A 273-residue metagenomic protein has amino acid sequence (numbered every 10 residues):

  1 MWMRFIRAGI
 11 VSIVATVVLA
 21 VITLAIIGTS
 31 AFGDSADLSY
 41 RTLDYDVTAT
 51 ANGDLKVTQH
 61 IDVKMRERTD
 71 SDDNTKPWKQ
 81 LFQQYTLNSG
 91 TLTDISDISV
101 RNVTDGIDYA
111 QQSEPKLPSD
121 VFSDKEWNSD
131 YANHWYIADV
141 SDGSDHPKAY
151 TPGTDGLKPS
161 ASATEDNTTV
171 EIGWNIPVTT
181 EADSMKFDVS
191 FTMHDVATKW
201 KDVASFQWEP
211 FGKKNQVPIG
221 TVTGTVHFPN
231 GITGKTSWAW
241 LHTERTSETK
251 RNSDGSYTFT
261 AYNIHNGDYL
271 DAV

Functional and structural regions predicted by a protein language model:
W2-V273: Lumenal/extracellular ectodomains and adaptor appendage modules of the eukaryotic vesicle/secretory system
